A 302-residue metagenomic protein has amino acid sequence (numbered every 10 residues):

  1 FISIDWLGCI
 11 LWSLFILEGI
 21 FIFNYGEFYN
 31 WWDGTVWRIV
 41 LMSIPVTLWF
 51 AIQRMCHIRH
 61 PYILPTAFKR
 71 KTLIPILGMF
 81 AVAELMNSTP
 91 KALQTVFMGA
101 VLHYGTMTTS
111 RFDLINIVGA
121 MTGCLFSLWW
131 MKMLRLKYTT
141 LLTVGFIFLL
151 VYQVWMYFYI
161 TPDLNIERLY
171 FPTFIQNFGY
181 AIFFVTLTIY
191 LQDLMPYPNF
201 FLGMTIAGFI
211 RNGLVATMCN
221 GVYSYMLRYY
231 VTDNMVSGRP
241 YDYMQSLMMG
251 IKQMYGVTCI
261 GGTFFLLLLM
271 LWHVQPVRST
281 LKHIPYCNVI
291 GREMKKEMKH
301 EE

Functional and structural regions predicted by a protein language model:
F1, H60-T66, D233-N234, V277-C287: Short, Lys/Arg-enriched, Gly/Pro-containing loop segments at transmembrane-helix junctions of multi-pass membrane
F1-G78, A83: Hydrophobic transmembrane-helix bundles of small-molecule transporters
S13-E18, P45-W49, V118, T122 (+4 more regions): Generic alpha-helical transmembrane segments of integral inner-membrane proteins, especially permease/transport modules
E18-F21, L48-R54, F126, W130 (+2 more regions): Residue-level signal for alpha-helical transmembrane segments in multi-pass membrane proteins
Y25-T35, K137, Y225-G262: A membrane-interface helix-boundary motif in multi-pass transporters
F28-W32, H57-I58, Y104, V231-T232 (+2 more regions): Perimembrane helix-loop junctions in membrane proteins
P61-Y230, V257-C259, W272: 12-transmembrane solute porter fold
P240-E302: Transmembrane-helix exit segments and adjacent C-terminal regions of multi-pass membrane proteins
